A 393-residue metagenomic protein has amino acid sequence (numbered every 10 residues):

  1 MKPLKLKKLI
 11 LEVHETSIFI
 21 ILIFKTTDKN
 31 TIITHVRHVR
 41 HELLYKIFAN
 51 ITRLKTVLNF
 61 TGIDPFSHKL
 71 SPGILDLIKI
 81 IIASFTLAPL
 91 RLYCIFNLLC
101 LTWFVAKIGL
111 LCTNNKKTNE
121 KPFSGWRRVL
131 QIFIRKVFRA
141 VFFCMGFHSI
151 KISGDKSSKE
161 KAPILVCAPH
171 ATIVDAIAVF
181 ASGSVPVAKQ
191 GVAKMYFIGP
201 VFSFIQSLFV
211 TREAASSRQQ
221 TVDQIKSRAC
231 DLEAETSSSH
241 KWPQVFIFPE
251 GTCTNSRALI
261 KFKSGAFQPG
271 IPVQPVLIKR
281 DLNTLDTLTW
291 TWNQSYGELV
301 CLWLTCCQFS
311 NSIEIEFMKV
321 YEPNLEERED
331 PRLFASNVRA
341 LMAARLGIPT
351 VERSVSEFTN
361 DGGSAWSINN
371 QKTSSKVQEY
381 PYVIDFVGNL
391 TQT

Functional and structural regions predicted by a protein language model:
M1-H41: Intrinsically disordered, low-complexity basic segments at termini and long loops, enriched in Pro/Gly and/or Arg/Ser
M1-K5, I10, V36, L44 (+7 more regions): Cytosol/nucleoplasm-facing, intrinsically disordered, low-complexity tails of endomembrane-system membrane proteins
K2, D28, R40-G146, K372-S374 (+2 more regions): N-terminal membrane-anchoring alpha-helices
I80, R91, I150-G154, K159 (+9 more regions): Eukaryotic intrinsically disordered and solvent-exposed regulatory patches
C94, K151, L165-C167, A178-F180 (+6 more regions): Beta-strand cores of modular interaction/reader domains in eukaryotic scaffold and signaling proteins, especially PDZ
W103-S149, S158-Q220: Catalytic core of membrane glycerolipid acyltransferases/transacylases, capturing the structured, soluble-facing
Y196-F204, H240-Q244, G251-L333, P349-K376: A cross-family acyltransferase "interaction/gating" segment
I225, F334-R345: Short amphipathic C-terminal alpha-helix that caps PH/PH-like domains
